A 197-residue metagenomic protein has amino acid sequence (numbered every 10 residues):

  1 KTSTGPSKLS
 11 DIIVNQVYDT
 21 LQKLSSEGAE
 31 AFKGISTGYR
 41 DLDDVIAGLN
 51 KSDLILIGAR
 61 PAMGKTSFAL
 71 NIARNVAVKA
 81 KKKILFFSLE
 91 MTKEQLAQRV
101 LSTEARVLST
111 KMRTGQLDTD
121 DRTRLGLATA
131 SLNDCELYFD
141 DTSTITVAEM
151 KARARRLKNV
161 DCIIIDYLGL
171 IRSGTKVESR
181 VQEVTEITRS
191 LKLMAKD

Functional and structural regions predicted by a protein language model:
K1-S52, V107, R122-T123, L127-E136 (+2 more regions): Core recognition of P-loop NTPase motor domains used across DNA-transaction enzymes
D44, N75-N159, S173: Cytosolic-facing regulatory segments adjacent to core modules
I55-L56, L85: Short hydrophobic/aromatic beta-strand immediately N-terminal to the Walker A/P-loop
A59: The Walker A (P-loop) glycine that initiates the GxxxxGKT/S ATP-binding motif of P-loop NTPases
A62: Walker A (P-loop) phosphate-binding loop of P-loop NTPases
K65: Conserved lysine of the Walker
A77-V78, E183-D197: Substrate-engagement module of ASCE P-loop NTPases
